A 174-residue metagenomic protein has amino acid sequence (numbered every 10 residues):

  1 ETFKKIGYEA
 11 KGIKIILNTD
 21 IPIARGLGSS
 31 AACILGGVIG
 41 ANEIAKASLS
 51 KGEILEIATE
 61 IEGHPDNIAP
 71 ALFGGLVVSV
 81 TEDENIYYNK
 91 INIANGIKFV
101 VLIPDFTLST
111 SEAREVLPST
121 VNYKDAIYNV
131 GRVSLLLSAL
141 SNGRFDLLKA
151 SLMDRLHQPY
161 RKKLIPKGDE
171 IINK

Functional and structural regions predicted by a protein language model:
E1-I61: Anion-binding (especially nucleotide phosphate/pyrophosphate-binding) glycine-rich loop and adjoining beta-alpha core
E1-K5, V133, I171: Short, well-ordered amphipathic alpha-helical segments that serve as non-catalytic structural scaffolds within diverse
L49-I97, K163: Alpha/beta catalytic cores of group-transfer enzymes, especially the acyltransferase/condensing modules of polyketide
V77-N89, K98, P104-A139, L148: Anionic-ligand binding region
L140-K174: Glycine-rich, charge-dense phosphate/pyrophosphate-binding loop(s) and the adjacent flexible "lid"/catalytic subdomain
